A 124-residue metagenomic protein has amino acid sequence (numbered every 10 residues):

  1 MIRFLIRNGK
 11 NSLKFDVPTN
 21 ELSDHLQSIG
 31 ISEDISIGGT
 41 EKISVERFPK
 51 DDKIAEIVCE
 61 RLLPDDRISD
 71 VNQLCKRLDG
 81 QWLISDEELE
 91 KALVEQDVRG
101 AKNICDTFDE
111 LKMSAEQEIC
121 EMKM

Functional and structural regions predicted by a protein language model:
M1-H25: Short, extreme N-terminal segment that most often corresponds to the first beta-strand
P18-E21, I84, G100-N103, T107: Alpha-helix capping and helix-coil boundary motifs
D24-E90: Structured domain cores in non-transmembrane regions
L93-V98, N103-I104, D109-K112, E116-I119: Extended, low-hydrophobicity segments enriched in charged/polar residues
M122-M124: Non-Sec secretion/translocation targeting segments of pathogen effectors
